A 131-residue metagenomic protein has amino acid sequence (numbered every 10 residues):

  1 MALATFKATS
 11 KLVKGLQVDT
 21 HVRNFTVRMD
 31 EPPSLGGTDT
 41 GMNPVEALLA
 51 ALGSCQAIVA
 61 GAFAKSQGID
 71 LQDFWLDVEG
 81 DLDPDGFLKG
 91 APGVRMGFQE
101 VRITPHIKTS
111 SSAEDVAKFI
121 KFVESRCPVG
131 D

Functional and structural regions predicted by a protein language model:
M1-A50, G61-D131: Extended beta-strand/beta-hairpin segments
